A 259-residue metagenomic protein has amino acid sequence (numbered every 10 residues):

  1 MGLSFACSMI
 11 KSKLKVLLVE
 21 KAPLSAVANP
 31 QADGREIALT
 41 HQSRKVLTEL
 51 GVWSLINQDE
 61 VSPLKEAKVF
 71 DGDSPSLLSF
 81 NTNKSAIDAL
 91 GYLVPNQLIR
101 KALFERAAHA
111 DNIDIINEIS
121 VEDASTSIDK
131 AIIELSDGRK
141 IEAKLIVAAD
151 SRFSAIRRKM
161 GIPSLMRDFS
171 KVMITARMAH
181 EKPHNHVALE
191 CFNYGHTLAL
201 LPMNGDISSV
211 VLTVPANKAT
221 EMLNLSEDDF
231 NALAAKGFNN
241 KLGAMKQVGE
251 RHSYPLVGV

Functional and structural regions predicted by a protein language model:
G2-L3: N-terminal Rossmann-fold NAD(P) dinucleotide-binding loop
S8, A102, R106, R177: Rossmann-fold NAD(P)-dependent oxidoreductase module
I10-R35: Glycine-rich FAD pyrophosphate-binding loop
Q31-G72: N-terminal FAD cofactor-binding segment of flavoenzymes
V61-K159, M166-V172: Conserved N-terminal helical subregion
F153-A188, H196, N204-S208, V214-K218 (+1 more regions): Central beta-strand plus flanking loop segment that forms part of the substrate or channel wall within the catalytic
L200: An acidic/histidine-cluster motif and surrounding catalytic segment that typifies divalent-metal-assisted enzyme active
M222-V259: FAD/FMN-dependent oxidoreductases across multiple families
